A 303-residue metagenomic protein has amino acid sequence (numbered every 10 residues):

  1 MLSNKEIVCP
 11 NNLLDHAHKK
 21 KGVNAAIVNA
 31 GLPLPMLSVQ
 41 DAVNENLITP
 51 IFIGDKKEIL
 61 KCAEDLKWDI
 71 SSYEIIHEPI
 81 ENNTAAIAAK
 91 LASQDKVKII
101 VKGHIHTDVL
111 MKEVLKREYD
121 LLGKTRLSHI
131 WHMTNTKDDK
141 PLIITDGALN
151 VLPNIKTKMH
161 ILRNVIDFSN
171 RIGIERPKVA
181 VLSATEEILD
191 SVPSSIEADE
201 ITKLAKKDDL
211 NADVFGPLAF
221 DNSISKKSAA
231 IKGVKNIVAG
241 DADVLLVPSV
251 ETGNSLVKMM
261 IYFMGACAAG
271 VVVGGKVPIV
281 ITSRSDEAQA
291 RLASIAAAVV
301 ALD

Functional and structural regions predicted by a protein language model:
M1-F52, K56-V238, D243-D303: Anion-binding alpha/beta catalytic cores of soluble intermediary-metabolism enzymes, centered on
